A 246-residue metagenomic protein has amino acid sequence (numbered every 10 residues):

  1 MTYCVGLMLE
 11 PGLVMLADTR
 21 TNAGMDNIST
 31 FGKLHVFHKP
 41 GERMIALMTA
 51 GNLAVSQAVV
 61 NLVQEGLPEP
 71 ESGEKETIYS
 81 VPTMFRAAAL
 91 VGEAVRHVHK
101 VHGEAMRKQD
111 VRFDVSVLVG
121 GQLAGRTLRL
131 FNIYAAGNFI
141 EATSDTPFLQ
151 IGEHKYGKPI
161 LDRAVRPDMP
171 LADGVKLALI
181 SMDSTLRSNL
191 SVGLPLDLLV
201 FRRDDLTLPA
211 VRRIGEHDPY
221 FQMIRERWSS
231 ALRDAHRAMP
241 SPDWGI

Functional and structural regions predicted by a protein language model:
M1-C4, P11-G12, R43-I45, D114-V117 (+2 more regions): Short, surface-exposed beta-edge/turn micro-motifs
M1-L7, V60-N61, A124-R126, A136-F139: Short secondary-structure boundary segments
C4-R107, F148-M169, P219, M223-G245: Conserved short S/T/G-enriched processing/targeting/catalytic segments and their helical context
A87, A94-V101, K108-Q122, R126-I246: A two-mode feature
